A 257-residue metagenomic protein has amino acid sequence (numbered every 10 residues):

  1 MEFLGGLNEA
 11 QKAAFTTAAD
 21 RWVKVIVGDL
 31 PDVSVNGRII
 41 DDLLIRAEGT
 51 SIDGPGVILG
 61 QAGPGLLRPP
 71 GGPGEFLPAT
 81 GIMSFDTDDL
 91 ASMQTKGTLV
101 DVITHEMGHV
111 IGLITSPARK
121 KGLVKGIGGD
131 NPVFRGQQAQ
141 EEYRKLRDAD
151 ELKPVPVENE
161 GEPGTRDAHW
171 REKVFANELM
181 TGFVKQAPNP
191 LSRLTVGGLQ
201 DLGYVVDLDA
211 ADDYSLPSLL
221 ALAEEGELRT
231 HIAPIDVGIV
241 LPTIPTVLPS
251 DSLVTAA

Functional and structural regions predicted by a protein language model:
M1-T104, H109-A257: Extracellular zinc-dependent metalloprotease catalytic-domain scaffold
